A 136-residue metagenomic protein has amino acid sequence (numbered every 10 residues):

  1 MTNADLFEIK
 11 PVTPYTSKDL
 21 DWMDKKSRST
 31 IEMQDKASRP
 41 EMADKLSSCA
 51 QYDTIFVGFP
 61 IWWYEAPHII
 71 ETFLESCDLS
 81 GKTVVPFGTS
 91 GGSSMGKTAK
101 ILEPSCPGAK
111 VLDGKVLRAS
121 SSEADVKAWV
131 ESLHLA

Functional and structural regions predicted by a protein language model:
M1-V57, Y64-A66, E71, E75 (+1 more regions): N-terminal beta1-alpha1-beta2 submodule of the flavodoxin-like/Rossmannoid cofactor-binding fold
T2-A4, K82, A109: A structural micro-motif
F7-V12, G58-P60, F87-S90, K115-L117: Active-site-proximal beta-strand/loop segments in catalytic clefts of secreted hydrolases
D53-I55, S80-V85, V111-L112: Short, surface-exposed connector motifs at secondary-structure boundaries
E75-G81, S105-C106: Short, conserved loop/helix-junction motifs that constitute active-site signature segments in enzyme catalytic cores
V85-S122: Short, glycine-/small-residue-rich phosphate/pyrophosphate-handling segment
